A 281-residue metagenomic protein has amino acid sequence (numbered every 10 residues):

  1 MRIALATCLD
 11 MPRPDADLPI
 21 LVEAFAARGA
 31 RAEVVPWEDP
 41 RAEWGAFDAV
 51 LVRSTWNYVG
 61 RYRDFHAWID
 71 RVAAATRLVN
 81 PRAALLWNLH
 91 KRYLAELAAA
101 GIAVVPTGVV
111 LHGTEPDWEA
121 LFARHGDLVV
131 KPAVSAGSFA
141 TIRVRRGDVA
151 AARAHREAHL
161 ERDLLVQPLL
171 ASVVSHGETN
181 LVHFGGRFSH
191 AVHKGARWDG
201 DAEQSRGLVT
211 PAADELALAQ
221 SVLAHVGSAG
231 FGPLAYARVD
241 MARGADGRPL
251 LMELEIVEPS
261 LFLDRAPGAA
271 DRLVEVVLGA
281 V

Functional and structural regions predicted by a protein language model:
R2, L9-T107, L111: Conserved N-proximal alpha/beta basic substrate-recognition cap immediately N-terminal to, or forming the N-lobe
I3-T7, I69-A75, V79-H176, T210 (+2 more regions): Active-site nucleotide/adenylate-binding loops and adjacent lid/helix of ATP-dependent enzymes
R41-E43, S135, L170-V174, A242-A245: A short beta-turn/loop motif at secondary-structure boundaries
F47-V52, N180-H183, R248-S260: A short beta-strand motif that forms the metal-chelation/ATP-contact edge of phosphoryl-transfer active sites
T55, A133, L169-L170, V182 (+2 more regions): Anionic group-transfer/hydrolysis microenvironments
W56, S138, R197-W198, E255-R265: Glycine-rich phosphate/pyrophosphate-binding beta-alpha loops
I142-A229, A242, L250: Phosphate-binding site of ATP-dependent enzymes
A213-V281: ATP-dependent carboxylate activation and anion-phosphoryl transfer catalytic cores that bind Mg-ATP to form
